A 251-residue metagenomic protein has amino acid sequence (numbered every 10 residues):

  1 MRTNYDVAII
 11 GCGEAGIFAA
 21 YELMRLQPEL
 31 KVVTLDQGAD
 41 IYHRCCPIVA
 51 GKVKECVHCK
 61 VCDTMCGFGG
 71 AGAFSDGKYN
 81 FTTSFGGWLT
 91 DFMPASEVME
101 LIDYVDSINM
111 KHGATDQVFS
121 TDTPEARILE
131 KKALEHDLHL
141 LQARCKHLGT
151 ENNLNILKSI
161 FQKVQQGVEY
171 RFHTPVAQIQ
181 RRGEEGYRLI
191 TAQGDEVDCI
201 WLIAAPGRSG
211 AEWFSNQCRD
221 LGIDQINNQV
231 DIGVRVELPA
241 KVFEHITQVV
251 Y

Functional and structural regions predicted by a protein language model:
M1-T82, P124-R127, K131, H136-Y251: Residues forming the flavin
C59, G67-F119: Dinucleotide-binding Rossmann-like beta1-alpha1 core, especially the glycine-rich loop that anchors the ADP
